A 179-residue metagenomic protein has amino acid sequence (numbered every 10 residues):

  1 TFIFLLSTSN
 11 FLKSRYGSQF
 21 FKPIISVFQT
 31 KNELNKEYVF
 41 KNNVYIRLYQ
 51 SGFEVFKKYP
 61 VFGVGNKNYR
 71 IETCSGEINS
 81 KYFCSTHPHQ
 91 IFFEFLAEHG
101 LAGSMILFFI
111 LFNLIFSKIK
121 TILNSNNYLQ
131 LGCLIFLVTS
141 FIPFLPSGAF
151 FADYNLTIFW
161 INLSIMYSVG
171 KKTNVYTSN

Functional and structural regions predicted by a protein language model:
T1-K36, Q50-K58, N66: A membrane-periplasm/extracellular boundary helix in multi-pass inner-membrane enzymes that assemble envelope glycans
T1-S7, F108-L111, I115, L163: Hydrophobic core of alpha-helical transmembrane segments in multi-pass integral membrane proteins
Y16, K118-N126, F150, N174: Membrane-interfacial segments
L34-H99: Long extracytoplasmic/lumenal interhelical loops at the membrane interface of multi-pass membrane proteins
S51, I91, F95-E98, L114 (+2 more regions): Generic recognition of well-ordered alpha-helical segments
F62-G65, M105, F151-Y154: Short, hydrophobic secondary-structure boundary micro-motifs
E77, E98-F141: Hydrophobic transmembrane alpha-helices and their immediate junctions
I110, G132-L145, A149-N179: Transmembrane alpha-helices of multi-pass inner-membrane enzymes
